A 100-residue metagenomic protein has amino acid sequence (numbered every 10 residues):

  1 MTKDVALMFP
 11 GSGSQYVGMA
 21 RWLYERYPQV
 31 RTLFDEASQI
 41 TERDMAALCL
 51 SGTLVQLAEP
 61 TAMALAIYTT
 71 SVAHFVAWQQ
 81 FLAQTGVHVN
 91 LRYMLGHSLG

Functional and structural regions predicted by a protein language model:
T2-L99: FabD-like malonyl-/acyl-CoA
